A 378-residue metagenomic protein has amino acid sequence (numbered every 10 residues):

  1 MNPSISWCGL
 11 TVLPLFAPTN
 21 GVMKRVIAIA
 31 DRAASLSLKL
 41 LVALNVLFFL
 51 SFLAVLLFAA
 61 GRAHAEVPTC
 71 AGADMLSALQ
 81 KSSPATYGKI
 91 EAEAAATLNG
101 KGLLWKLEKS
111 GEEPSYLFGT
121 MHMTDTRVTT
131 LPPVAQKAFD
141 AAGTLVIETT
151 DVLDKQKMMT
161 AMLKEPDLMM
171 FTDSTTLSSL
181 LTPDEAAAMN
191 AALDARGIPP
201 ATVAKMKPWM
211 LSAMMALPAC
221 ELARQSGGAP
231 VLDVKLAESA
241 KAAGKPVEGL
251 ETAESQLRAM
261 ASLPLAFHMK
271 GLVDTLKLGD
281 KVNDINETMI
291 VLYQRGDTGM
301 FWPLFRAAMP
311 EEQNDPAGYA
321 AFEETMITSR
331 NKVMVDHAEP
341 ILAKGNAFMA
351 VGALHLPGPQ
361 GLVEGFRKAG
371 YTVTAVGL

Functional and structural regions predicted by a protein language model:
M1-A43: N-terminal secretory signal peptides that target proteins for export/translocation
L36-K39, A138, I341-K344: Alpha-helix C-cap/termination motif
A43-A59: Bacterial N-terminal signal peptides
G61-A65: Sec/Tat signal peptide C-region and signal peptidase I cleavage site
E66-F322: Structured, acidic catalytic/metal-binding patches in enzyme active sites
E324-L378: C-terminal soluble interaction/assembly domains
